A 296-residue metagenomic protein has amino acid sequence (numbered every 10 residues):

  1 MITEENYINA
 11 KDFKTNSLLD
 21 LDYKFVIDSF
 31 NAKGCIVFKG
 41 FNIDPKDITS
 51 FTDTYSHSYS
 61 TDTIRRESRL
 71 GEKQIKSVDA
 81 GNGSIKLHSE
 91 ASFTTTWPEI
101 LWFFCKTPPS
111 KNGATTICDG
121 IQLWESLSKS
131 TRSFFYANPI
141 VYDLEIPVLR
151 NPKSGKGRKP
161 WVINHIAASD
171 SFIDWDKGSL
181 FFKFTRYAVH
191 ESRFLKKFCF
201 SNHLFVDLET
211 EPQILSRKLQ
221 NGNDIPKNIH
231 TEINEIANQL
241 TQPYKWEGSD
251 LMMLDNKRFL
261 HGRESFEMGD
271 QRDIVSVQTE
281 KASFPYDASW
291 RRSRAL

Functional and structural regions predicted by a protein language model:
M1-A91: N-terminal non-catalytic cap/leader segment that marks the start of a structured domain
M1-L18, G71-Q74, G81-L87, T96-L296: Active-site environment of non-heme Fe oxygenases that use a 2-His-1-carboxylate facial triad
